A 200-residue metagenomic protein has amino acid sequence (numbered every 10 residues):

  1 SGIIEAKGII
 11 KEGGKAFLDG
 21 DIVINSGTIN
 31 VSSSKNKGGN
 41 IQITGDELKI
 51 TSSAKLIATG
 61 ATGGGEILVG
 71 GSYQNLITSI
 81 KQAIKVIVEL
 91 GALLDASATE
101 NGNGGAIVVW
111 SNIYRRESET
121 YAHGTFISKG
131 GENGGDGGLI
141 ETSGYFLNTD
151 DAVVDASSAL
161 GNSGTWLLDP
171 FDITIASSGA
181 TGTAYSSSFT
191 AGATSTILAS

Functional and structural regions predicted by a protein language model:
S1-S200: Extracellular and secretory-pathway beta-repeat/beta-biased strand scaffolds
